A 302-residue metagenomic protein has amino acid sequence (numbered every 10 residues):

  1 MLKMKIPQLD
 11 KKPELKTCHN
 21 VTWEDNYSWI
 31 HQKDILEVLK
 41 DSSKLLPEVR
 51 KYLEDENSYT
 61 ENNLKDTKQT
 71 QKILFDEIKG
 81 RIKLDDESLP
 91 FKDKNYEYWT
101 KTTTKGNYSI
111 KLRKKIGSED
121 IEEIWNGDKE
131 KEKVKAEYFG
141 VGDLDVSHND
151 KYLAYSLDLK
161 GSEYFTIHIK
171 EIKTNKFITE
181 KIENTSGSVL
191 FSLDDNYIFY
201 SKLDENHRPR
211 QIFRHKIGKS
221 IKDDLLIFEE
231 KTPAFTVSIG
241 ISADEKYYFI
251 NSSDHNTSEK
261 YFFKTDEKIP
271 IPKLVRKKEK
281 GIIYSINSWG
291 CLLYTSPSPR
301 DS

Functional and structural regions predicted by a protein language model:
L2-E61, D76-K79: N-terminal pre-domain segments of enzymes
D41-T70, G106-E122: Beta-propeller domains
G80-L84, I169-L193, I217: Core domains of intracellular innate-immunity/apoptotic signalosomes
K83-T100, K133-S156, E183-S201, T232-N251 (+1 more regions): Conserved beta-propeller blade repeats
T102-S109, E130-Y138, L157-T166, K181-N184 (+3 more regions): A flexible loop/linker signature enriched in serine peptidases of the S9 family
N107-E123, G161-I178, N206-I227, T257-P272: Beta-propeller blade-edge and WD-like acidic-aromatic loop motif
Y294-D301: Conserved small/polar residues in nucleotide/adenosyl-binding loops
